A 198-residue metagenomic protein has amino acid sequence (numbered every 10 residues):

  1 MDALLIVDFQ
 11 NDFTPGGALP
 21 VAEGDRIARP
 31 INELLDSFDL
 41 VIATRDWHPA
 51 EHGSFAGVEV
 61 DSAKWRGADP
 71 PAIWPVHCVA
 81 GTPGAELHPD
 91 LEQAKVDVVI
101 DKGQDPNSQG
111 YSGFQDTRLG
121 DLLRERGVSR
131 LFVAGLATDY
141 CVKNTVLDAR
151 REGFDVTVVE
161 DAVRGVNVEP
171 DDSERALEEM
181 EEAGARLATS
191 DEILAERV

Functional and structural regions predicted by a protein language model:
M1-I100, E125, S129, F154-V158 (+1 more regions): Active-site acidic carboxylates
L34, V142-G153: Histidine-anchored nucleotide/phosphate-binding helix
P49, D105, D139, R164: Surface-exposed, flexible loop/turn segments at secondary-structure boundaries
P49-G53, S108, V142: Short catalytic/ligand-binding loop motif for oxyanion handling, primarily in non-cytosolic enzymes, centered on
Q93-L122, R126: Histidine/lysine/aspartate-rich catalytic loop segments that bind and position anionic ligands
I100-G103, A134, V158-D161: Short beta-strands and strand-loop turn motifs
V128-N144, E160: Glycine-rich anion-binding loop/nest that anchors nucleotide
